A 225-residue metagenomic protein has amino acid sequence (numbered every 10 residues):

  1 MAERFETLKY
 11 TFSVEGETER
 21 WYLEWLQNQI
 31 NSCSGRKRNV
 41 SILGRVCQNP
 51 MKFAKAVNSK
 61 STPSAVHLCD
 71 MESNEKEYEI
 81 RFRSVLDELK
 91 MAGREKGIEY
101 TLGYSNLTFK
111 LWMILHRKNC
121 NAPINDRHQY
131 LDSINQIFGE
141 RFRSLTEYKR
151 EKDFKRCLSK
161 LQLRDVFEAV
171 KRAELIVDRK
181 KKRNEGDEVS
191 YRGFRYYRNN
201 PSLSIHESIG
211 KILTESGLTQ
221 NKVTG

Functional and structural regions predicted by a protein language model:
A2-E6, W21-V40, M51-S64, M71-G225: C-terminal accessory helical subdomains adjacent to catalytic cores in phosphodiester- and nucleotide-handling enzymes
T11-W21: Catalytic nucleophile-elbow at a beta strand-turn-alpha helix junction centered on a G-D-S/GDSL motif, marking
S13, H67-D70: Conserved beta-strand segments of the P-loop GTPase G domain that flank and frequently precede/overlap
I42-Q48: Eukaryotic endosomal/vacuolar membrane-trafficking regulators centered on PX-domain-mediated PI3P pathways
